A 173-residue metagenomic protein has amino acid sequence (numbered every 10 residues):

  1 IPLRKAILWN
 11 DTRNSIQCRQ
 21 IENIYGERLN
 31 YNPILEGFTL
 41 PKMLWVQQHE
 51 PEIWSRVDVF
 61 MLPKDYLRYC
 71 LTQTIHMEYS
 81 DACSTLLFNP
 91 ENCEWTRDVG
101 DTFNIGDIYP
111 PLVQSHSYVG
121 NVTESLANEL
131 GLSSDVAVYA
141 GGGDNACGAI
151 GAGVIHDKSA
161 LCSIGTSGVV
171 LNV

Functional and structural regions predicted by a protein language model:
I1-V173: Glycine-rich phosphate-binding/catalytic subdomain of phosphoryl-transfer and nucleotide/sugar-phosphate-processing
